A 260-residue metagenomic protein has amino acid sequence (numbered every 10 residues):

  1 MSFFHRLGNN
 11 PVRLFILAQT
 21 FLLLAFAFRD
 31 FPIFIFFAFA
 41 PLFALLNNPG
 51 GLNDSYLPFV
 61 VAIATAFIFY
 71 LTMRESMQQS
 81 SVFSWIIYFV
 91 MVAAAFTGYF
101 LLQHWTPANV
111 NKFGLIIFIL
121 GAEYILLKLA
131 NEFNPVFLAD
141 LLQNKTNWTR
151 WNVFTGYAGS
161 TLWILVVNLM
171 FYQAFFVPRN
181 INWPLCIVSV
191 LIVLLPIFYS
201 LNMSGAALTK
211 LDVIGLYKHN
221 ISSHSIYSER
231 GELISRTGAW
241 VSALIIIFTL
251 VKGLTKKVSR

Functional and structural regions predicted by a protein language model:
S2-S259: Membrane-embedded alpha-helical bundles of multi-pass enzymes that act on lipidic or dolichyl-linked glycan substrates
